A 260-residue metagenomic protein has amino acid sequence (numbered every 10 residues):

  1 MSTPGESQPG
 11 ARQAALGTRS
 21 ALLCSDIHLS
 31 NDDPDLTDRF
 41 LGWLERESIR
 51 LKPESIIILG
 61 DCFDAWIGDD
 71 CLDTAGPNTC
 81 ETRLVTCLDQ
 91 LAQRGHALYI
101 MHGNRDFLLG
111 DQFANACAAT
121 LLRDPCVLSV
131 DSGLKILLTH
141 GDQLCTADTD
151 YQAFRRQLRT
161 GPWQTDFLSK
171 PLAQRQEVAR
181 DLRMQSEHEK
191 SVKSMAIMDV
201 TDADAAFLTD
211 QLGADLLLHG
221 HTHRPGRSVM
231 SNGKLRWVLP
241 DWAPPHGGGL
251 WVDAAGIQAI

Functional and structural regions predicted by a protein language model:
S2, E6-S7, S20, C24 (+1 more regions): Core catalytic region of metal-dependent phosphoesterases/phosphodiesterases, especially metallo-beta-lactamase-like
G10-R12, E45-E47, L88, C126 (+2 more regions): Short, flexible, glycine/charge-rich loop motifs used to bind or transfer phosphoryl groups or to couple energy/partner
Q13-L22, V127-L137, M230-L235: Beta-strand-turn-beta hairpins that frame and shape the catalytic cleft of phosphate-ester-processing enzymes
A14-G17, I49-K52, Q93, T209-G213 (+1 more regions): Flexible, charged surface loops at secondary-structure boundaries
F63-W66, W163, D241-A243: Tryptophan-centered motif/residue detector
I100, A259-I260: A structural preference for short, hydrophobic beta-strand core positions in alpha/beta folds
A116-D124, K135-L137, D142, A147-A153 (+1 more regions): Conserved beta-sheet core of the metallophosphoesterase superfamily
T139-V200: Active-site-proximal loop/helix segment associated with metal-binding centers of metalloenzymes
